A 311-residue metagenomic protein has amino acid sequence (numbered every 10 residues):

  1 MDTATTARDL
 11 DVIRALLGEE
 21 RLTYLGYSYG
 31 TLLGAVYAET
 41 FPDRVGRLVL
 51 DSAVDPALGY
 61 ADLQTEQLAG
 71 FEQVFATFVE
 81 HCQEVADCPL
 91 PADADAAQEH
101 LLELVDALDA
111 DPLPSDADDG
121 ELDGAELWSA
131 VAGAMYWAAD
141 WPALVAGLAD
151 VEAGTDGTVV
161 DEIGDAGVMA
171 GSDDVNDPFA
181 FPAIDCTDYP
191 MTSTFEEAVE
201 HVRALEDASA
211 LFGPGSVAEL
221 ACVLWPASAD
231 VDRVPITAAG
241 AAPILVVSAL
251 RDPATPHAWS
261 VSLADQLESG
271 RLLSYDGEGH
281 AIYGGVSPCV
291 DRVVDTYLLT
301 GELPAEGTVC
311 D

Functional and structural regions predicted by a protein language model:
A7-L22: Conserved acidic catalytic loop of the alpha/beta-hydrolase fold
R8, G26-A38: Glycine-rich nucleophile elbow surrounding the catalytic serine of serine-hydrolase chemistry
Y24-Y29, D51, V247: Short beta-strand immediately N-terminal to the catalytic nucleophile in serine-hydrolase-like folds
V36-H100, A146-D161, D165-A170: A catalytic-pocket lid/entrance helix-loop region that shapes and gates access to the active site across common
Q98-A242, V286: Alpha/beta-hydrolase fold active-site neighborhood
P243-R251: Conserved strand-to-loop "acid loop" that flanks and positions the catalytic carboxylate
P253-A258: Conserved alpha/beta-hydrolase "acid-adjacent" motif
D276-D311: Catalytic active-site module of serine/aspartate enzymes centered on a nucleophile-bearing elbow/loop
